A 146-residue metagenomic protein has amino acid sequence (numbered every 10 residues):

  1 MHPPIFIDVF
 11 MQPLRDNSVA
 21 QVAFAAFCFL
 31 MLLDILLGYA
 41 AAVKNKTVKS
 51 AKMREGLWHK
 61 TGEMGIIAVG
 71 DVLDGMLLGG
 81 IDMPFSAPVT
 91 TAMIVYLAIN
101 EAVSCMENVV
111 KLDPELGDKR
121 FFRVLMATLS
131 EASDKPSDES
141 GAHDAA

Functional and structural regions predicted by a protein language model:
P4-M11, A98-A146: Membrane-proximal cytosolic segments adjacent to transmembrane helices
Q12-N17, D82: Helix-boundary and loop/linker segments of multi-pass membrane transporters
A26-D34, E63-D71, M93-S104: Alpha-helical transmembrane segments of multi-pass membrane proteins
A26-K52: Membrane-interface helix-loop junction between the first two transmembrane segments
A42-S50, G79, L112, L116: Transmembrane helix-loop junctions in multipass membrane proteins, especially transporters and channels
T47-E63: Juxtamembrane helix-capping/reentrant segments at transmembrane boundaries
I66-G75, A132-S137: Hydrophobic alpha-helical transmembrane segments in multi-pass integral membrane proteins
P84-I94: Hydrophobic alpha-helical transmembrane segments
